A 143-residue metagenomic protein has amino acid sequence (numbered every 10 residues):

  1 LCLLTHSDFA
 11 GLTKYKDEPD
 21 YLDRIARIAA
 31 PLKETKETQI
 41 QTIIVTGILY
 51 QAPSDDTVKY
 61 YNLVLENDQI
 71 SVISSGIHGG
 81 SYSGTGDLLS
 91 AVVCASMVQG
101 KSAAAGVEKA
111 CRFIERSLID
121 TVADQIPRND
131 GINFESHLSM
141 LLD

Functional and structural regions predicted by a protein language model:
L1-I70: Conserved phosphate/ATP/ADP-binding segment of small-molecule kinases
L3, G76-I77, S81, D87-L88 (+2 more regions): Residue-level preference for alpha-helix termini and adjacent loops
L4-S7, I28-T38, T42, S96-G100 (+1 more regions): Change "in soluble alpha/beta enzymes" to "in soluble alpha/beta proteins
T46-I48, N67, S75-G76, T85 (+1 more regions): Fold-independent oxyanion-binding glycine-rich loops and adjacent beta-strand/coil segments at enzyme active sites
G47-I48, G84-G86, G100, Q125-N133: Glycine-centered flexibility sites
S71-G80, R116: A structural signal for small-residue-enriched, beta-sheet-centric alpha/beta enzyme cores and oligomeric scaffold folds
G79-A103, V107: Short, small-residue alpha-helix embedded
A104-D143: Charged C-terminal helix
